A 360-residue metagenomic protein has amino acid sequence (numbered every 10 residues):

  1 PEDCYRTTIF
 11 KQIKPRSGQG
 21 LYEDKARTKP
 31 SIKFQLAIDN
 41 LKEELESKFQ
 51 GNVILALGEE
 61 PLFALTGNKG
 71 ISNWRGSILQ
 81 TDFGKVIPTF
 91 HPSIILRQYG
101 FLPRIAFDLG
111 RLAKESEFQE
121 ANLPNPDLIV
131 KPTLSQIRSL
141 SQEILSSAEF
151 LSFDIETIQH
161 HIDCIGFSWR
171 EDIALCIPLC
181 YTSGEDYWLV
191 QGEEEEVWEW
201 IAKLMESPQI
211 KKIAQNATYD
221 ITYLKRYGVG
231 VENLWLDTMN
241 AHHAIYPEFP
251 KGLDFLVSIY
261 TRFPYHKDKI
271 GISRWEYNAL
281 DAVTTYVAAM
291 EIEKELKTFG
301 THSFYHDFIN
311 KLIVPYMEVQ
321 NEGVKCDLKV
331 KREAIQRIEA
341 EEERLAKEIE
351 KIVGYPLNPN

Functional and structural regions predicted by a protein language model:
P1-E2, T66-G76, D82-V86, P92-L96 (+3 more regions): Metal-dependent phosphoesterase core characteristic of DEDDh/y 3'-5' exonuclease domains
D3-F10: N-terminal catalytic or cofactor-binding beta/alpha core of small enzyme domains
T8, H91, D154, D237: Active-site glycine-centered loops adjacent to acidic/histidine catalytic or metal-binding residues that shape
K11-N125: Glycine/proline-rich loop-helix segments at beta-alpha junctions forming the active-site rim of enzyme cores
D39-Q50, S139-E143, G192-Q209: Short, basic/hydrophobic alpha-helical segments
N52-G58, S152, Q209-A217: Acidic beta-strand-to-loop metal/phosphate-binding motif
I87, F150, K211, N233: Hydrophobic "anchor" residues on beta-strands that sit immediately upstream of conserved functional sites
K114-L189, E206, E232, E248 (+3 more regions): Conserved "right-hand" nucleotidyltransferase catalytic core of DNA-directed polymerases
